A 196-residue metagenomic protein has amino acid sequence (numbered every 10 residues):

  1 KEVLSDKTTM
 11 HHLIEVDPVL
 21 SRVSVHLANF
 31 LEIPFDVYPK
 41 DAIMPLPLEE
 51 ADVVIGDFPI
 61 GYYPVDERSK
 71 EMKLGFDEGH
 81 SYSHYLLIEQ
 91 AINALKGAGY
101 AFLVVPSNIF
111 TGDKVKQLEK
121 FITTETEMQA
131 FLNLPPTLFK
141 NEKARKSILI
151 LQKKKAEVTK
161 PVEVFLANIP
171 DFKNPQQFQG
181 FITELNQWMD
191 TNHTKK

Functional and structural regions predicted by a protein language model:
K1-G56, G61, S107: Conserved S-adenosyl-L-methionine
D36-K40, L132, A167: General small-molecule cofactor/ligand-binding pocket signal
E50-D52, M128, K146: Local beta-strand N-terminus motif with an aromatic residue
D57-L87, N108: Mobile active-site "lid"/loop adjacent to the S-adenosyl-L-methionine
P59-Y62, N108-F110, L138, K155-A156 (+1 more regions): Conserved nucleotide-binding/hydrolysis micro-motifs of P-loop NTPases
G75-H80, A94, F121, Q152-A156 (+1 more regions): Domain-level detector for long C-terminal conserved domains
H80-L138: Conserved Class I SAM-dependent methyltransferase catalytic core
K143-K196: Flexible, glycine-/basic-rich loop-and-beta segments that form/coincide with the SAM-dependent methyltransferase
